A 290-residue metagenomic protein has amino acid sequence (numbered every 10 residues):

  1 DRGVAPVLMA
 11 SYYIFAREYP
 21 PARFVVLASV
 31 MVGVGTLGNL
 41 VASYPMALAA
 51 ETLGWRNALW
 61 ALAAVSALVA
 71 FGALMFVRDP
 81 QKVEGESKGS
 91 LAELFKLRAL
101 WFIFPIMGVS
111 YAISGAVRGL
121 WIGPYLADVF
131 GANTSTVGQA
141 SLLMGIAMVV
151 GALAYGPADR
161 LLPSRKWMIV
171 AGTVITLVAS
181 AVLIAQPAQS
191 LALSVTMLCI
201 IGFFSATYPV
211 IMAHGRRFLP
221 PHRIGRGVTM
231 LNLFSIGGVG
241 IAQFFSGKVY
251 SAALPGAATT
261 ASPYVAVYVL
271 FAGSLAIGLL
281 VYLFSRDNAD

Functional and structural regions predicted by a protein language model:
D1-V34: Cytoplasmic helix-loop-helix junction between adjacent transmembrane helices in 12-TM secondary transporters
P6-Y19, A206-P220: Intracellular juxtamembrane helix-capping segments at the cytosolic ends of symmetry-related transmembrane helices
L27-R78: Helix-loop-helix hairpin linking two adjacent transmembrane segments in secondary transporters
R78-F104: Juxtamembrane intracellular "pre-TM" segments in multi-pass secondary transporters
R98-Y155, V239-G247: Extracytoplasmic gate region of multi-pass secondary transporters
G151-S164, Y250: Helix-to-loop junctions at the C-terminal end of transmembrane segments in multipass secondary transporters
R160-V174: Cytoplasmic membrane-interface "Motif A"-like loop-to-helix N-cap segments of 12-TM Major Facilitator Superfamily
F218-P255: A late C-terminal transmembrane helix in Major Facilitator Superfamily
